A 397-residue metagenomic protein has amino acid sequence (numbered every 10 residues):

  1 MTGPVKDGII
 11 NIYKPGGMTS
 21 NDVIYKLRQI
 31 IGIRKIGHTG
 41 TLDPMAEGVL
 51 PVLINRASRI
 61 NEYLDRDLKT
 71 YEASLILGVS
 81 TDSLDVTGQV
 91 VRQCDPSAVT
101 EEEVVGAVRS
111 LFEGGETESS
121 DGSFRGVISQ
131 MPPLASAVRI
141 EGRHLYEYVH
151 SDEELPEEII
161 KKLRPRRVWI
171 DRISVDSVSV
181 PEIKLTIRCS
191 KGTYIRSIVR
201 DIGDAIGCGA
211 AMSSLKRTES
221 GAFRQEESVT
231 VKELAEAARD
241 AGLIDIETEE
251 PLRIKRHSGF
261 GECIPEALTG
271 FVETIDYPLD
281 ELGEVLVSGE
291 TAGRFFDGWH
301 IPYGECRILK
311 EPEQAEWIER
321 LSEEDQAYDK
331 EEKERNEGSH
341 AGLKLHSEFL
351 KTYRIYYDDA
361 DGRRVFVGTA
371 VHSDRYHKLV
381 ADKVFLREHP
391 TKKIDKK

Functional and structural regions predicted by a protein language model:
M1-P15, T19-L42, A46, G209-K397: Accessory RNA 3′-end/elbow-binding domains used by RNA modification enzymes
M1-S197, D201-V229, F366-A370: RNA pseudouridine synthases
